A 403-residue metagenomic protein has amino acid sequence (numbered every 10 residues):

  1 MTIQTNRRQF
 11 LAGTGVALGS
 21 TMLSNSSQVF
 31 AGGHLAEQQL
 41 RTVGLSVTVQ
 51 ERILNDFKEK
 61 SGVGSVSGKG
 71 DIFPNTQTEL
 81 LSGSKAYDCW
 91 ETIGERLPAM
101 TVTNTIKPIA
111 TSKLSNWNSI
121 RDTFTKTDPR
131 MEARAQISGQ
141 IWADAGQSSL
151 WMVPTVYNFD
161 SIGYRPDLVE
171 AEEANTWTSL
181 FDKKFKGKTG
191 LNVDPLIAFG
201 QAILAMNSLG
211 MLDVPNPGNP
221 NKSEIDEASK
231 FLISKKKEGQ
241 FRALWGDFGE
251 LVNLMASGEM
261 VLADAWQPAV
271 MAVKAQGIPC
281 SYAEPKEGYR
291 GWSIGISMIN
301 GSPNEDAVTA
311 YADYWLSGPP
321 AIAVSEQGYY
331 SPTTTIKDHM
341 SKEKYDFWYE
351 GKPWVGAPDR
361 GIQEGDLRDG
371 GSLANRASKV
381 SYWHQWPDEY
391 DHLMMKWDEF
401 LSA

Functional and structural regions predicted by a protein language model:
M1-T21: N-terminal secretory signal peptides and thylakoid transit peptides that target proteins across membranes
G32-T103: Early extracytoplasmic/lumenal segment of secretory-pathway proteins
A36-Q39, K60-G70, S84-D88, V214-L244 (+1 more regions): A local structural motif
G83-E91, T105-I106, F185-G187, S257-L262: Alpha-to-beta junction loops
T101-E250: Extracytoplasmic ligand-binding site segments that recognize negatively charged/polar headgroups
Q240-G301, D338-Y345: Extracytoplasmic/periplasmic substrate-binding proteins
I294, I299-L373: Mature extracytoplasmic/periplasmic domains
E364-A403: Conserved C-terminal helix/tail region of periplasmic/extracytoplasmic solute-binding proteins
